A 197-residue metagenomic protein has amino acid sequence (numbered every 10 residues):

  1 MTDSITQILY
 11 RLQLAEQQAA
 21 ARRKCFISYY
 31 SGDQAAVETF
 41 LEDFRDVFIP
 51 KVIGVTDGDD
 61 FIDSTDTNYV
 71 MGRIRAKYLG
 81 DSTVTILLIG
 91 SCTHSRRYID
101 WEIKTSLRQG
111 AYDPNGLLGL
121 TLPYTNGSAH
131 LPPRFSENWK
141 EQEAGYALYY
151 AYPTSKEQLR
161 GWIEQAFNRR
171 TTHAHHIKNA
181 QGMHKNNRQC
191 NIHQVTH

Functional and structural regions predicted by a protein language model:
M1-V84, H173-H197: Conserved N-terminal substructure of TIR/SEFIR domains
S28, L87-S91, L120-T121: Conserved beta-strand segments of the P-loop GTPase G domain that flank and frequently precede/overlap
G32-A35, C92-S95, T125-G127: Short acidic, S/G/P-rich loop/turn micro-motifs used as interaction or catalytic elements
F40-F44, H130-E143: Short, aromatic/basic amphipathic alpha-helical patches
S91-Q109: Conserved TIR/SEFIR loop-to-helix hotspot centered on a Trp-containing motif with a nearby acidic residue
Q109-L117: A short helix->loop->beta-strand "cap" motif at the edges of active sites that frequently abuts
L117-L131: Short beta-alpha junction loops
E137-H197: A conserved mid-domain beta-alpha-beta active-site/ligand-binding segment of alpha/beta enzyme cores
